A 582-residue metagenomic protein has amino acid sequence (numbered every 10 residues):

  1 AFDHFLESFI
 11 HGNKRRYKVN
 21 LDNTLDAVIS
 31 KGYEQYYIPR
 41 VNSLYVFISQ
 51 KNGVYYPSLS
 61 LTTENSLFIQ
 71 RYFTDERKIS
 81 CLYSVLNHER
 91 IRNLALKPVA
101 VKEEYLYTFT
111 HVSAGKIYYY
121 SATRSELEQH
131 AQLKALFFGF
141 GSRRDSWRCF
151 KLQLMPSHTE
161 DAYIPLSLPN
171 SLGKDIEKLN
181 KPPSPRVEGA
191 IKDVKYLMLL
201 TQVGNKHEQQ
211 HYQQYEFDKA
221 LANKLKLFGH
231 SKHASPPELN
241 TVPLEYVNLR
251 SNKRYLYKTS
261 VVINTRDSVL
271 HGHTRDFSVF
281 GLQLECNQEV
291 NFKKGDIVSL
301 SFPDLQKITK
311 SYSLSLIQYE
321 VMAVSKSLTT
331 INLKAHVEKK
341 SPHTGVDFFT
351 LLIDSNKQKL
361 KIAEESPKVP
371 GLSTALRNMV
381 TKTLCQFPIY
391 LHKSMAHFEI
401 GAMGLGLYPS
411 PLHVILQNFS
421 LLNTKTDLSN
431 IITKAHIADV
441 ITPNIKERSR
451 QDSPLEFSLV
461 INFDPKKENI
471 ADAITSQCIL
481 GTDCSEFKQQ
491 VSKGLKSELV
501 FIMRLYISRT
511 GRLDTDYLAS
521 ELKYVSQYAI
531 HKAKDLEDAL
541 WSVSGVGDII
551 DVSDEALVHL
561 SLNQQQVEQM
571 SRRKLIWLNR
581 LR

Functional and structural regions predicted by a protein language model:
A1-R582: Structured alpha-helical
